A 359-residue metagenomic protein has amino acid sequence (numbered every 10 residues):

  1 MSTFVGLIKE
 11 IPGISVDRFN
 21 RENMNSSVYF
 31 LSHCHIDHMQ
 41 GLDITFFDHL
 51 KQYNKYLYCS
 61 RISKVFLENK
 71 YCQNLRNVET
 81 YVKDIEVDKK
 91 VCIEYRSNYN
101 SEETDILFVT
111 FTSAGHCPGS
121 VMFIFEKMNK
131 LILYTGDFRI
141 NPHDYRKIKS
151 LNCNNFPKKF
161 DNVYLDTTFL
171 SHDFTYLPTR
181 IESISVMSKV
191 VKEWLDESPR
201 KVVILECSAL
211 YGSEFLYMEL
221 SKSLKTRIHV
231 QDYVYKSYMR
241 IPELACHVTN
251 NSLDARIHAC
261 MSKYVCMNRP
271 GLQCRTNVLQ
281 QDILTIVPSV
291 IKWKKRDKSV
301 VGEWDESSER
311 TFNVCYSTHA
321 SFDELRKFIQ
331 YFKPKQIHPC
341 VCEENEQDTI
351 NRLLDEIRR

Functional and structural regions predicted by a protein language model:
M1-S2, G13-I14, S223, V234-Y235: Eukaryotic proteins' extreme N-terminal regulatory segments
S2-M24, V28, D37-S198, V202 (+1 more regions): His/Asp/Glu-rich metal-coordinating catalytic cores of metallo-dependent phosphodiesterases/hydrolases acting on
G13-M24, N251, I257, M261-V278: Short acidic low-complexity segments
G13-S15, V82-D84, I228, I283-T285 (+1 more regions): Conserved beta-strand scaffold positions in the cores of enzyme catalytic domains, especially in NTP/NDP-utilizing
H33: Conserved G/P- and acidic residue-centered "switch" motifs that form tight phosphate/ATP-binding loops in soluble
N141-Y235, W293, D297-R359: Cap/insert and terminal regions of metallo-dependent hydrolase folds
C207-E214, M218-P270: Extended, H/D-rich, highly charged conserved domains that either
P270-E309: Redox- and metal-dependent alpha/beta enzyme cores, enriched for Fe-S-associated oxidoreductases and cofactor-handling
